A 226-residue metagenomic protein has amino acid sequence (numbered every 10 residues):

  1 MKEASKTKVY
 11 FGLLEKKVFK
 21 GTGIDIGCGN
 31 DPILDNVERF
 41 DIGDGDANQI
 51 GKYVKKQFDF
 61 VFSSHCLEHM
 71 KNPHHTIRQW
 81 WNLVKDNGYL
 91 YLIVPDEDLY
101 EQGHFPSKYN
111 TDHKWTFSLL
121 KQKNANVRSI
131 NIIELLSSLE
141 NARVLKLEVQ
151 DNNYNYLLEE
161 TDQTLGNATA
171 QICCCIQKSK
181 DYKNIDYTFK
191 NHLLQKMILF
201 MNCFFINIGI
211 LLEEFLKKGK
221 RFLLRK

Functional and structural regions predicted by a protein language model:
M1-K16: Class I SAM-dependent methyltransferase Rossmann-like catalytic core, especially the SAM/SAH-binding loop
L13, K17-V18, H74-W81, Y89-R225: S-adenosyl-L-methionine-dependent methyltransferase catalytic module, highlighting the catalytic core
L14-K20, Y53-Q57: Flexible, charged surface loops at secondary-structure boundaries
V18-N30: Conserved class I S-adenosyl-L-methionine
T22, D59-F60, Y89: Structural motif
C28-S63, Y156: Adenosine-cofactor binding site in Rossmann-like domains, unifying the SAM/SAH pocket of S-adenosylmethionine-dependent
C66-H69, D96: Hydrophobic adenine-recognition pocket in adenosine-nucleotide-binding enzymes
M70-K71, V84-D86: Helix-to-beta-strand junctions that scaffold the AdoMet/dcAdoMet cofactor pocket in Class I SAM-dependent enzymes
